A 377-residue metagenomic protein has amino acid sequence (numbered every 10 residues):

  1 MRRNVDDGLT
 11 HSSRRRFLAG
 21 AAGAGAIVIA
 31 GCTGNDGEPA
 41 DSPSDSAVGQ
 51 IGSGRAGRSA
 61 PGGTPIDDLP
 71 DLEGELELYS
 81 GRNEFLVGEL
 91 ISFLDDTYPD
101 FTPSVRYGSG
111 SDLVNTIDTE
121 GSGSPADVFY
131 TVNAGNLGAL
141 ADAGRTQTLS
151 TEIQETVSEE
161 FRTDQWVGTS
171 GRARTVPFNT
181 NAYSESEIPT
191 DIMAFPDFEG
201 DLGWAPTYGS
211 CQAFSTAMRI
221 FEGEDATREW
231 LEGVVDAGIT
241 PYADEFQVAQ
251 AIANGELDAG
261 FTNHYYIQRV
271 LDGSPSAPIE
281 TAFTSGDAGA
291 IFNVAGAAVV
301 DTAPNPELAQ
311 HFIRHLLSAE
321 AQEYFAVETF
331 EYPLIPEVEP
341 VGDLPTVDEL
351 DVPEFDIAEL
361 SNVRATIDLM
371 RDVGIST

Functional and structural regions predicted by a protein language model:
M1-S12: N-terminal secretory signal peptides
G31-C32: N-terminal Sec signal peptide cleavage junction
I51-G138: Early extracytoplasmic/lumenal segment of secretory-pathway proteins
G81, F85-G88, S111, S124-L257: Extracytoplasmic ligand-binding site segments that recognize negatively charged/polar headgroups
G135-A139, A259-P278: A ligand-binding cleft/hinge motif common to bilobed small-molecule-binding domains
E159, R172, L231-V234, P241-Y242 (+1 more regions): Periplasmic-binding protein-like
A295-I357: Mature extracytoplasmic/periplasmic domains
E359-T377: Conserved C-terminal helix/tail region of periplasmic/extracytoplasmic solute-binding proteins
